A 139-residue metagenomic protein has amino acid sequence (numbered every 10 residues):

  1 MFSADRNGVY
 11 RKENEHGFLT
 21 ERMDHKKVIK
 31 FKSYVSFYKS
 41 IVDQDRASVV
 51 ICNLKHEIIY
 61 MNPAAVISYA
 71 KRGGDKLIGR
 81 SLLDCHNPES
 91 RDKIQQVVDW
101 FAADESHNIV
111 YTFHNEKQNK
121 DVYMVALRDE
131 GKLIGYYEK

Functional and structural regions predicted by a protein language model:
M1, R46-V50, K120-V125: Generic detector of contiguous secondary-structure segments
M1-K32, E130-Y137: Short, low-complexity N-terminal regulatory "tails/caps" that precede and couple sensory modules
F2-K12, L54, I59, G73 (+2 more regions): Tandem CBS (Cystathionine beta-synthase) repeat/Bateman regulatory domains
Y10-N14, I29-K32, D43-A47, P88-D92: Short acidic/polar alpha-helix capping motifs at helix-coil junctions
L19, S36, R46, A70-G73 (+1 more regions): Glycine-centered secondary-structure boundary/capping sites
H25-P63: Sensory modules in modular signal-transduction proteins
A64-S68, R72-K139: Sensory/regulatory domains in signal-transduction proteins
